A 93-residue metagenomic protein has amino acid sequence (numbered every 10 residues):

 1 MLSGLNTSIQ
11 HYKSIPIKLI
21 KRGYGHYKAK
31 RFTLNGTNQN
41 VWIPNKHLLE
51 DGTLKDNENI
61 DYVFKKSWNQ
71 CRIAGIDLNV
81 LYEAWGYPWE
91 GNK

Functional and structural regions predicted by a protein language model:
L2-K93: Feature detects long, helix-prone N-terminal segments enriched in hydrophobes
